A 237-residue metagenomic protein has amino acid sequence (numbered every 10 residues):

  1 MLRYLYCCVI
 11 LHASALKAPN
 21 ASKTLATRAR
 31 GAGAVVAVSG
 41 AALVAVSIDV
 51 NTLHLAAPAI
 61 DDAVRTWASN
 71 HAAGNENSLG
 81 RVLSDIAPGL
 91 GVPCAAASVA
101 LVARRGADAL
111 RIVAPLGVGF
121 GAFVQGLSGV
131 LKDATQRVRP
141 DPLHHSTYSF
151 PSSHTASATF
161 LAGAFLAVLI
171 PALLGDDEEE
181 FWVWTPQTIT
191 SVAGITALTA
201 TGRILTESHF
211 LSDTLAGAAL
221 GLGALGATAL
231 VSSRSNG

Functional and structural regions predicted by a protein language model:
M1-P19: N-terminal chloroplast transit peptides
S22-C94, K132-H145: N-terminal transmembrane-helix/juxtamembrane module of multi-pass inner/ER membrane proteins
V36, G117, G121-Q125, A218 (+1 more regions): Alpha-helical transmembrane spans of integral membrane proteins, capturing the lipid-embedded, hydrophobic core of TM
R65, S69, A100, L127-Q136 (+4 more regions): Membrane-water interface at transmembrane helix exits
N75, P93-V99, I195-A200: Hydrophobic, membrane-inserted alpha-helices
V99-V124: Interfacial segments of alpha-helical transmembrane regions
P115-T135, W184-G202: Small-polar-interrupted transmembrane alpha-helices in polytopic inner-membrane proteins
D141-G237: Membrane-embedded catalytic cores of phosphoryl/pyrophosphoryl-handling enzymes
